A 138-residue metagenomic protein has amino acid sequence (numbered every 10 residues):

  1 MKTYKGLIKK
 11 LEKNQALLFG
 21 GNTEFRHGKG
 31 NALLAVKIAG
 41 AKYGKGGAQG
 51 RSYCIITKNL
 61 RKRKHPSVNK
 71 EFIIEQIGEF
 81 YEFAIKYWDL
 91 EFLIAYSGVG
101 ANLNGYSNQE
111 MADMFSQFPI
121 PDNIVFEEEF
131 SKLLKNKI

Functional and structural regions predicted by a protein language model:
M1-I138: Macrodomain-like recognition of ADP-ribose-binding/processing modules
